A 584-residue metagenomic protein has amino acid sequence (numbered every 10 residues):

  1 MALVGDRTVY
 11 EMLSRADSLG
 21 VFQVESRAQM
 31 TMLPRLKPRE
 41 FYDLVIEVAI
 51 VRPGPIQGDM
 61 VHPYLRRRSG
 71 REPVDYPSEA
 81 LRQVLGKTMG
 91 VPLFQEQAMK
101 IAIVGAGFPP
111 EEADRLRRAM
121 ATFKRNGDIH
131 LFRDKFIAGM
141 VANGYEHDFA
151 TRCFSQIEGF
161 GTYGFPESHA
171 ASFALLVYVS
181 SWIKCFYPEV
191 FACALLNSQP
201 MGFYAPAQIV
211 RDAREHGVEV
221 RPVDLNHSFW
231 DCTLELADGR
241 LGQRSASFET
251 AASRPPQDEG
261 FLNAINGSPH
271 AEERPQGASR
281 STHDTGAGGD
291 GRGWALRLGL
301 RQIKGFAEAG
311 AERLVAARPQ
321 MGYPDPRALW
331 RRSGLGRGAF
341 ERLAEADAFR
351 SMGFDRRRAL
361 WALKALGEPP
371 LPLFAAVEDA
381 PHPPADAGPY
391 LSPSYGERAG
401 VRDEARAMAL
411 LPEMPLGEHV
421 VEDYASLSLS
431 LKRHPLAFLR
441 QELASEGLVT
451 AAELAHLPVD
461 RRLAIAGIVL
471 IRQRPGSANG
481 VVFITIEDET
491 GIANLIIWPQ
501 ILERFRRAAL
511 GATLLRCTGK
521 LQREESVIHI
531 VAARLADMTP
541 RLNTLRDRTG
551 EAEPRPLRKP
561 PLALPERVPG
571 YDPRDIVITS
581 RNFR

Functional and structural regions predicted by a protein language model:
M1-S245, D258-P275, T282-R584: Noncatalytic, beta-rich nucleic-acid-contacting surfaces in large DNA/RNA-processing enzymes
